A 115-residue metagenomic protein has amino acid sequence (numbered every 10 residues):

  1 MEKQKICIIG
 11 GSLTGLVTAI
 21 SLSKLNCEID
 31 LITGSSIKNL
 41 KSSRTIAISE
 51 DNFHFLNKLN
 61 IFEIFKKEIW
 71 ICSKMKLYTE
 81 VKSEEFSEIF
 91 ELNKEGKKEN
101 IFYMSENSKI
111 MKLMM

Functional and structural regions predicted by a protein language model:
K3: Phosphate-coordination loops involved in phosphoryl transfer and adenosine-cofactor binding
C7-I9, I20-R44: Glycine-rich FAD pyrophosphate-binding loop
S12: Glycine-rich NAD(P) Rossmann-fold beta1-alpha1 loop
G15-L16: N-terminal Rossmann-fold NAD(P) dinucleotide-binding loop
S42-K82: N-terminal FAD cofactor-binding segment of flavoenzymes
I69-M115: Conserved N-terminal helical subregion
